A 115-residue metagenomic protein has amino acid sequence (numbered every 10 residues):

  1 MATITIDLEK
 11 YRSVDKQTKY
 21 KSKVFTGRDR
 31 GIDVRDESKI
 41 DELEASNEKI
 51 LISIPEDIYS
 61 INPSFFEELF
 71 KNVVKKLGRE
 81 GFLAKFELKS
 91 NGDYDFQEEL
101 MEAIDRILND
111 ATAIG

Functional and structural regions predicted by a protein language model:
M1-T3, L83-A84: Short glycine-/polar-rich loops that comprise or flank the Walker A/P-loop and associated switch/sensor motifs
T3-K10: Short amphipathic
Y11-D36, L43-I50, I54-M101: Amphipathic alpha-helical interaction surfaces in cytosolic regulatory modules
E98-G115: Short, Lys/Arg-rich amphipathic alpha-helical interaction segments that bind nucleic acids or acidic protein surfaces
